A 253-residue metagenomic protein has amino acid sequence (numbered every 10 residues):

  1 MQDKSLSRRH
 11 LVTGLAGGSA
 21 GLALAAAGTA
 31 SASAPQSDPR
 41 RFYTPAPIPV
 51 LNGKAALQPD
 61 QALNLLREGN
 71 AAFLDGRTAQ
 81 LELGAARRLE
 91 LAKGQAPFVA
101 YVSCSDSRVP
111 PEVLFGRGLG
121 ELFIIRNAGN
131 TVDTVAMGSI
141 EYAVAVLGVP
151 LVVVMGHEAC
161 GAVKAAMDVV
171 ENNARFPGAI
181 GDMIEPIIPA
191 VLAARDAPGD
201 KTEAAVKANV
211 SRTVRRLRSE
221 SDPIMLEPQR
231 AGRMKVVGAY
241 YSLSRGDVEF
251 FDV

Functional and structural regions predicted by a protein language model:
M1-S19: N-terminal secretory signal peptides and thylakoid transit peptides that target proteins across membranes
S19-A20, A30: Cleavable N-terminal signal peptides
A26-F73: C-terminal segment of N-terminal export signals and the immediately downstream linker at the start of the mature
K54-V132: Short, conserved "active-site rim" segments that organize catalytic pockets and cofactor/ligand binding
P59, S105, V109-D200, V206 (+2 more regions): Short HxH-centered metal-ligating active-site micro-motif
L66, Y101, V154, G238 (+1 more regions): Divalent metal-coordination and catalytic microenvironments
A194-K235: Charged, glycine-interspersed solvent-exposed loop segments at helix/strand-loop junctions that cap or gate access
R233-V237, Y241-V253: Accessory alpha-helical/coil subdomains and C-terminal extensions that flank or cap enzyme catalytic cores
